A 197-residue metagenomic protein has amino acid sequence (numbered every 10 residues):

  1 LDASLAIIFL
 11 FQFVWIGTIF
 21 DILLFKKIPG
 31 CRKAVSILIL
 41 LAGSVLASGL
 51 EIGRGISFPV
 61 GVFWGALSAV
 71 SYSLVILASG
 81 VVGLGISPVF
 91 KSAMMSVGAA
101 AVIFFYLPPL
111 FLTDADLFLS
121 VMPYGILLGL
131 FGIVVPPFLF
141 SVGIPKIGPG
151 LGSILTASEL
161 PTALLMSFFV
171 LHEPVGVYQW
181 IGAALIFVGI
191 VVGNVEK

Functional and structural regions predicted by a protein language model:
L1, F9, V75-I86, P137-I147: Juxtamembrane C-cap of transmembrane helices in multi-pass membrane transport proteins
L1-K26, S68, P149-F168: Specific alpha-helical transmembrane segments that line the substrate/conduction pathway and gating interfaces
S4, G30, V89-F90, G150 (+1 more regions): Residues that define the loop-to-transmembrane-helix transition and helix capping in multi-pass membrane transporters
F9-Q12, R32-V35, K91-M95, L155-S158 (+1 more regions): Hydrophobic core positions of alpha-helical segments in small-molecule transporters and transporter systems
V14-I19, V45, V70-S73, F104 (+4 more regions): Hydrophobic/small/kink-forming positions within alpha-helical transmembrane segments of polytopic membrane proteins
L23-F25, P29, V82, K91 (+3 more regions): Hydrophobic/aromatic residues within transmembrane alpha-helices of multi-pass small-molecule transporters
P29-E51, I103, Y178-K197: Hydrophobic transmembrane alpha-helices of multi-pass small-molecule transport proteins
R32-A42, V60-L67, S71, A78-L130: Hydrophobic alpha-helical transmembrane segments of multi-pass integral membrane proteins, especially transporters
